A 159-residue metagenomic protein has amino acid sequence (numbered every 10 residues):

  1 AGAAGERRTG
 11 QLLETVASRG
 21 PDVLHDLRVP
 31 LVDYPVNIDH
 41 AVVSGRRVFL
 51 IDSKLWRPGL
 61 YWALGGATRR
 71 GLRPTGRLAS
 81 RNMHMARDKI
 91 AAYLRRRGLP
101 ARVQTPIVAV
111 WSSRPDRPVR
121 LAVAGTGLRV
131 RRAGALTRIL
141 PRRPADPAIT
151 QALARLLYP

Functional and structural regions predicted by a protein language model:
A1-V36, G45-R47, G59-L64, R70-P159: Surface-exposed interaction regions that form or flank ligand-binding interfaces
D39: Phosphate-centric recognition/catalysis
L50: Gly/Thr-rich phosphate-binding beta-strand-loop-beta motif of the actin/hexokinase/Hsp70
S53-R57: Short glycine-enriched loops at secondary-structure junctions
